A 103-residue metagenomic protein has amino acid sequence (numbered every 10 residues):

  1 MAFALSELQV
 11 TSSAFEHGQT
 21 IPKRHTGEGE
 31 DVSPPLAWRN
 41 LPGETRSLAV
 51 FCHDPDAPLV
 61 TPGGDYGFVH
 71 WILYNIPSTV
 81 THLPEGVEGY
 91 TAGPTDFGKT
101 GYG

Functional and structural regions predicted by a protein language model:
M1-G103: N-terminus-centered regions that define maturation/targeting leaders and the start of the first functional domain
